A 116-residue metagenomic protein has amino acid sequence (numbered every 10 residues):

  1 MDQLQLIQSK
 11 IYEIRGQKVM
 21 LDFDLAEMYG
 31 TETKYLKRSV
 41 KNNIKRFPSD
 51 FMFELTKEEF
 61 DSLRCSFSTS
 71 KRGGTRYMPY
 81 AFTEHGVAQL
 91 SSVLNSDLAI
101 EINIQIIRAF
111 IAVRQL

Functional and structural regions predicted by a protein language model:
M1-L116: Basic, low-complexity intrinsically disordered segments
